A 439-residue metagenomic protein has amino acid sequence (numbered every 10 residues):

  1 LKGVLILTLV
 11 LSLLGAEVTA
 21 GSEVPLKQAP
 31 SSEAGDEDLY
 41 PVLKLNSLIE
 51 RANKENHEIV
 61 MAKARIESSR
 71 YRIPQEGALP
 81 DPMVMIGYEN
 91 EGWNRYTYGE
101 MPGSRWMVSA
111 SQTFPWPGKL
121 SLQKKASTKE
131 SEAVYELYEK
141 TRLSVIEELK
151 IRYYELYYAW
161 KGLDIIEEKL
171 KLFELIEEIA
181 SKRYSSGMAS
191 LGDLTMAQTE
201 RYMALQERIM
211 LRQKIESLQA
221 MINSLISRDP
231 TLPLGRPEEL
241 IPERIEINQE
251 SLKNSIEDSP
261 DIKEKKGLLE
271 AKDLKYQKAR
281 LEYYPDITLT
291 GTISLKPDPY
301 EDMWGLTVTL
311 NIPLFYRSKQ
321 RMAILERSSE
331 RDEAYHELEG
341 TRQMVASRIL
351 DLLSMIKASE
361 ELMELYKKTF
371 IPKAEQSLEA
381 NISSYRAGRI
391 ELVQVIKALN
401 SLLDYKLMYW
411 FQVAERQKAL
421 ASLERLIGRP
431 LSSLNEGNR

Functional and structural regions predicted by a protein language model:
V4-L14: Bacterial N-terminal signal peptides
I6, T19-D38, M408-R439: Acidic, low-complexity, intrinsically disordered peripheral segments
V18, T141-D258, L352-M355, S359 (+1 more regions): Periplasmic alpha-helical coiled-coil/stalk elements that build and connect Gram-negative outer-membrane
V18-Y88, T113-F114, P230-D273, E339-R342 (+2 more regions): Bacterial Sec-pathway N-terminal export signals of envelope proteins
S32-P41, M85-K119, Q123, G235-E246 (+2 more regions): Small/polar, glycine/serine/threonine/aspartate-rich low-complexity segments that form flexible
E50-V60, E67-P82, E100, V108-K125 (+6 more regions): A glycine-/polar-enriched beta->alpha junction
M61-I73, T141, V145-I166, L175 (+6 more regions): Amphipathic alpha-helical coiled-coil segments
K124-T128, L191-T199, L392-N400: Short, charged, amphipathic alpha-helical segments
